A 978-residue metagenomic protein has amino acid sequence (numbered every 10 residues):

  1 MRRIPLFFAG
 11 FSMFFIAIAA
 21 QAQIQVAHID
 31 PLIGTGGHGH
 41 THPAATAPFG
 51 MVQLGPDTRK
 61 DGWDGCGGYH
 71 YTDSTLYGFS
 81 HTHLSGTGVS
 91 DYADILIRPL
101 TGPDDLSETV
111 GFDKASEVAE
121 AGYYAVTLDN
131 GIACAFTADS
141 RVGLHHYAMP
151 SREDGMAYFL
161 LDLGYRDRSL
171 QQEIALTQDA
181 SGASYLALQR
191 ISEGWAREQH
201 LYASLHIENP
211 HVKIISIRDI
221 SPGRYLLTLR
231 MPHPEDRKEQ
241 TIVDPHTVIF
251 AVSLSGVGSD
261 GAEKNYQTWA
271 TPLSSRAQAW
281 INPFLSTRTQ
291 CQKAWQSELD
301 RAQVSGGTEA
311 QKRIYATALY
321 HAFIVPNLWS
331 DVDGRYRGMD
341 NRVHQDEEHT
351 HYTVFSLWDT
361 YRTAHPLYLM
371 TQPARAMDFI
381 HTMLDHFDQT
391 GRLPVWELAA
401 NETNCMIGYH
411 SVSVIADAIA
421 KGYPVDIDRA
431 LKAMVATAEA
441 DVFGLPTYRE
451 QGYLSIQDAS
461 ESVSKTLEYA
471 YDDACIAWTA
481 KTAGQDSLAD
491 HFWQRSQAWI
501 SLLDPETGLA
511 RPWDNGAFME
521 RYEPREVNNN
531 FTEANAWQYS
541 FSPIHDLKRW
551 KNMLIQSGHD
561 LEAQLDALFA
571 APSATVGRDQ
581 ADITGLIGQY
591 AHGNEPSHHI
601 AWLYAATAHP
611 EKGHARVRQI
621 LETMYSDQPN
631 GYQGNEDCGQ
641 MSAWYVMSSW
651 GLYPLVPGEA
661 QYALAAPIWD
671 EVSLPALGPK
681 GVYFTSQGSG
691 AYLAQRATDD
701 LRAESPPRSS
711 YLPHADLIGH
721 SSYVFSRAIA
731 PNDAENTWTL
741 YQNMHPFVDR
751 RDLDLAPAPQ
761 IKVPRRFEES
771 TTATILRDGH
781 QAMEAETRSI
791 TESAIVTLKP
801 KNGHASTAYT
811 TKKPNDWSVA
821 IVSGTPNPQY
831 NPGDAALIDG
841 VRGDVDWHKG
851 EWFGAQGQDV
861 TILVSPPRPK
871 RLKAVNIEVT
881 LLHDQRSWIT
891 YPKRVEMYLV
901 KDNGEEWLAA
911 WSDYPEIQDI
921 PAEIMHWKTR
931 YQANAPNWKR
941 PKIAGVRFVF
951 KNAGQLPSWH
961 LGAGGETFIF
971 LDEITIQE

Functional and structural regions predicted by a protein language model:
M1-F8: Bacterial N-terminal signal peptides that target proteins for export
F8-A17: Bacterial N-terminal signal peptides
A22-H365, L369-S413, I419-L467, C475 (+7 more regions): Accessory carbohydrate-recognition regions in carbohydrate-active enzymes
R152-E153, G690-Y692, F767-T771, G803 (+2 more regions): Short proline/glycine-enriched turn/loop motifs at strand-loop junctions of beta-rich domains
A728, K799-G803, K951-A953: Beta-strand-rich extracellular modules
N732-D816: Low-complexity, disordered linker/stalk regions enriched in Pro/Thr/Ser/Gly
K812-R842: Predominantly extracellular/luminal regions of secreted and cell-surface proteins, especially disulfide-bonded
R842-D913, T929-E978: Aromatic, loop-rich ligand-recognition surfaces of beta-strand-rich domains
